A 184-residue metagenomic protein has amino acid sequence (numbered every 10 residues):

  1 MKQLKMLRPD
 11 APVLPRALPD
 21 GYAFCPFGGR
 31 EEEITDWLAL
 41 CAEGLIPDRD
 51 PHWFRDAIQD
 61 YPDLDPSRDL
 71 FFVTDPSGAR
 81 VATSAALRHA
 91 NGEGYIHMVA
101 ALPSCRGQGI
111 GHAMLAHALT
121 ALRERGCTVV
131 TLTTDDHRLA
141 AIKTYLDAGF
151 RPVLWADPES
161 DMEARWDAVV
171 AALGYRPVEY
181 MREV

Functional and structural regions predicted by a protein language model:
M1-L14: Short, structured interface segments
R16-P51, V169-V184: Short amphipathic alpha-helix that is part of the acyltransferase structural core
A42-L102: A conserved beta-strand-loop-helix scaffold within acyl/acetyltransferase catalytic domains
R88, L102-S104, Q108, D136: Active-site acidic-Proline motif in GNAT/NAT acetyltransferases
A101, G107-E124, K143-D147: Conserved acetyl-CoA-binding loop-helix of GNAT-fold acetyltransferases
L122-T134: Conserved GNAT acetyl-CoA-binding A-motif
L132-I142, P158-R165, V170: Conserved beta-strand-loop-alpha-helix junction that forms the acyl-donor binding cleft
Y145-W155: Conserved acetyl-CoA-binding loop of GNAT-fold acetyltransferases
